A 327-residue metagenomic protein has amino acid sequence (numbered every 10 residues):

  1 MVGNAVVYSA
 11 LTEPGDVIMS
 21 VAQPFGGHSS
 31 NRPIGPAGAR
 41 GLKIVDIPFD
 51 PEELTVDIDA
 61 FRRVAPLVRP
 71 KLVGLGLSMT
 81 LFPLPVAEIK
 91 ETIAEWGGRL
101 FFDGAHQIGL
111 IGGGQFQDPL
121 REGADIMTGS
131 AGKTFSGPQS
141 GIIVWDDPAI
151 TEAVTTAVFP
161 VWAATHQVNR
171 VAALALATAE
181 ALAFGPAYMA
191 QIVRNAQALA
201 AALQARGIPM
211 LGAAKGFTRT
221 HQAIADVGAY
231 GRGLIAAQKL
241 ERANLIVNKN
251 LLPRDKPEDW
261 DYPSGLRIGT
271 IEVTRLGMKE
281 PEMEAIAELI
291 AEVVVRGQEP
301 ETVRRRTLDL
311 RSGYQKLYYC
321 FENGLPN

Functional and structural regions predicted by a protein language model:
M1-P209, V227, I271, M278: Conserved PLP-enzyme active-site core in the AAT-like
I150, R232, I246, K279-E280: Helix N-cap / loop-to-helix initiation motif
T151-T156, V171-E180, K215-Q222, Y262-T270 (+1 more regions): Short acidic (Asp/Glu) and glycine-rich catalytic loops that position anionic groups and cofactors
T178, M189, V193-A237, V247-Y262 (+2 more regions): Conserved small-domain helix->loop->beta segment predominantly found in fold-type I
R194, D259-N327: PLP-dependent enzyme catalytic core of the Aspartate aminotransferase-like
A243-V247, V294: A common structural junction motif
